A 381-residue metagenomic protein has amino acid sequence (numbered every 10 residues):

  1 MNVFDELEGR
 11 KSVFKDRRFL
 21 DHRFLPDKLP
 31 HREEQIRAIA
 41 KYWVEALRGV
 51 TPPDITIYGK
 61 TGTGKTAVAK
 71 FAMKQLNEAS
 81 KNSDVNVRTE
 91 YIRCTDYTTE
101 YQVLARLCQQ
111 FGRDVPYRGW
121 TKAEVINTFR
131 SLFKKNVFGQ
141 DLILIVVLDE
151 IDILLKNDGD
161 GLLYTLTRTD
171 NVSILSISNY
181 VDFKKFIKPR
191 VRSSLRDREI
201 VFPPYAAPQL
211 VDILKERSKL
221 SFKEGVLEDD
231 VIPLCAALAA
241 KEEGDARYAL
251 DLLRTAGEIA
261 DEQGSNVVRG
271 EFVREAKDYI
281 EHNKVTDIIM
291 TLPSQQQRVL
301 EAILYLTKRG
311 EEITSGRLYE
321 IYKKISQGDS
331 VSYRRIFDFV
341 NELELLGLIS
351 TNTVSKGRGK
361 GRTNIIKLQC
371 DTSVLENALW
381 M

Functional and structural regions predicted by a protein language model:
M1-P53: A short, basic N-terminal segment
F4-S12, D16, D21, T95-I213 (+3 more regions): Mid-core helix/loop region of P-loop NTP-binding domains shared across ATPases and GTPases
V50-M73: Walker A/P-loop nucleotide-binding motif
D54-T56, A79-D96, R198: Conserved catalytic segments around the Walker B and adjacent sensor/switch elements of P-loop NTPase domains
A240-A246, R254-V267, Y305-R309, Q327 (+1 more regions): AAA+ ATPase "lid" subdomain C-terminal helix
I259-N283: Conserved C-terminal helix/linker of AAA+ ATPases
I280-A302, L306-R309: Short alpha-helical segments that sit at the start of domains
R309-M381: Terminal-proximal interaction/regulatory segments of ATP-powered molecular machines
